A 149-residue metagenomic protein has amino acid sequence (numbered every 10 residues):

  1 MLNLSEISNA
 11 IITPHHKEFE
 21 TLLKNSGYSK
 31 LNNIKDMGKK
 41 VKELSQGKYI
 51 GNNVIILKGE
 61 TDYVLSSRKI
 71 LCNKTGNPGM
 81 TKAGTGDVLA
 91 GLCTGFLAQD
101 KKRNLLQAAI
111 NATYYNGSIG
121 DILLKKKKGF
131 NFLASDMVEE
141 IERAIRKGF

Functional and structural regions predicted by a protein language model:
M1-T75: Glycine-rich phosphate/dinucleotide-binding loop and adjoining beta-alpha-beta core of small-molecule
N3, I7-A10, K102-R103, K127 (+2 more regions): N-terminal loops that bind phosphate or other acidic moieties and the adjacent beta-alpha structural core
T21, K82-Y115: Short, small-residue alpha-helix embedded
G27-D36, K101-I110, K128-F132: Short, charged, surface-exposed loops that flank catalytic or proteolytic processing sites
C72-G84: Short pre-catalytic strand/loop immediately N-terminal to key active-site residues, enriched for Gly-Thr
S118-F149: Charged C-terminal helix
